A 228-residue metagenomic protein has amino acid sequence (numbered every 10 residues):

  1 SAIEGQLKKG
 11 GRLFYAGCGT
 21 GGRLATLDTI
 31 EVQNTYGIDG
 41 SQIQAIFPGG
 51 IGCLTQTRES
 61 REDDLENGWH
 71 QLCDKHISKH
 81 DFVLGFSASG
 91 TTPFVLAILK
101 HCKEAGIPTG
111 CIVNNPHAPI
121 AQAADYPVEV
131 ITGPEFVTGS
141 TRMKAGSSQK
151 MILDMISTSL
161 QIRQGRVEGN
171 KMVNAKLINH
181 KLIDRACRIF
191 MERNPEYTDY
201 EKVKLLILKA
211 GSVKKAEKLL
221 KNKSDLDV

Functional and structural regions predicted by a protein language model:
S1-G10, H76-S78: Glycine-rich phosphate/diphosphate-binding loops that line cofactor/substrate pockets in enzymes
L13-M151, S157-Q164: Glycine-rich phosphate-binding loops that contact phosphosugars or nucleotide phosphates
Q33, A121, Q161, M191-P195 (+2 more regions): Residue-level preference for well-ordered alpha-helical positions
D154, T158-N194, Y200: Internal, active-site/partner-interface "lid" segment
N194-V228: NTP-binding/hydrolysis catalytic cores, primarily Walker-type P-loop NTPases
